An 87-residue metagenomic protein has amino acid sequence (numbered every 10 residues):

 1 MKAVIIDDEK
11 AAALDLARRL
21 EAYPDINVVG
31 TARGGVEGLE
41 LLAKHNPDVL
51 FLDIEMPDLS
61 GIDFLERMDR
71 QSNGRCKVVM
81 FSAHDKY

Functional and structural regions predicted by a protein language model:
M1-A11, L16-L20: Conserved acidic segment of CheY-like receiver
V4, L52-D53: Active-site T/S-Asp motif of two-component receiver
D25-R33, L41: Short hydrophobic/Thr-rich beta-strand motif most characteristic of the beta2 strand and flanking loop of CheY-like
G34-E37, S60-D63: Acidic catalytic/metal-coordinating carboxylates
H45-F51: Active-site beta3 strand of CheY-like receiver
M56: Receiver (REC) domain active-site loop signature in two-component systems and cognate sites in sensor histidine kinases
E66, R75-D85: A short, hydrophobic beta-strand element within the central beta-sheet of small alpha/beta folds
